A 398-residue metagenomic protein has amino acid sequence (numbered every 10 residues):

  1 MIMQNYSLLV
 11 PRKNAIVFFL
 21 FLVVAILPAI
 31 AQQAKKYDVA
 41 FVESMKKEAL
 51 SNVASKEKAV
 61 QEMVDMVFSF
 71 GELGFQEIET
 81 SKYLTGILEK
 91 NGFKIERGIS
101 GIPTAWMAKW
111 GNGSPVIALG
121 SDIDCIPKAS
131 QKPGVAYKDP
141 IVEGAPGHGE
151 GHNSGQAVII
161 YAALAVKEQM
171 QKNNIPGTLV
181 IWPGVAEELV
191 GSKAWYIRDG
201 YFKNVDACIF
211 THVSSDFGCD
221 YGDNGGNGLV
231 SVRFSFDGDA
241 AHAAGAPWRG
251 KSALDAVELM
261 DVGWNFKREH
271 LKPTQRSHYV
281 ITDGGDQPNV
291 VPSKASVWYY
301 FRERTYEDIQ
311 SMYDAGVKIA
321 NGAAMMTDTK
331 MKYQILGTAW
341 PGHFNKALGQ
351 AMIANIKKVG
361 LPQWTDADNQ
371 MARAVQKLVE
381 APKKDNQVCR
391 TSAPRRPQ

Functional and structural regions predicted by a protein language model:
M1-R12: N-terminal secretory signal peptides that target proteins for export/translocation
V17-P28: Bacterial N-terminal signal peptides
Q32-H148, A157-L179: Acidic/His- and Gly-rich active-site-bordering loop/insert found across diverse amide/peptide-bond hydrolases
Y37, E258-Q398: Metal-dependent amide/peptide-bond hydrolase catalytic core, centered on the "pita-bread" metallohydrolase fold
V53-E57, V64, F68-G71, G92 (+5 more regions): Sec/Tat-exported extracytoplasmic proteins
V67, A108, L119, H152 (+5 more regions): Divalent metal-coordination and catalytic microenvironments
K138-G147, N153-S154, M170-P292: Histidine/acidic-residue-rich, glycine-tolerant segments that coordinate divalent metal ions
